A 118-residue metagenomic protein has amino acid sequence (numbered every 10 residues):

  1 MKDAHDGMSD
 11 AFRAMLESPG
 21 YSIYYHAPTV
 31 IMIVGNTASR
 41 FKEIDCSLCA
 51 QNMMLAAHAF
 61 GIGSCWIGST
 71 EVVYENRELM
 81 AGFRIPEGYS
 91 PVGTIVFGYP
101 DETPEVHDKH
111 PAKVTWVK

Functional and structural regions predicted by a protein language model:
M1-D45: Glycine/small-residue-rich phosphate/adenosyl-binding loop
G7-M8, A50-M54, R84-P86, P111-V117: Short, low-complexity, polar/charged sequence segments that are solvent-exposed and flexible
M15-S18, R77-M80, E102-T103: A short, acidic/glycine-rich surface segment
S22-Y25, A59, F83-Y89, H107-K109: Solvent-exposed alpha-helices and their adjacent loops that cap or buttress functional pockets in soluble metabolic
P28-V30, G88, T94: A residue-level signal for beta-strand positions that form part of recognition/binding surfaces within mature
I31, N36-A81: Small-aliphatic-rich amphipathic alpha-helix that forms the alpha element of a beta-alpha
S90-K118: C-terminal helix-cap and adjacent tail motif
